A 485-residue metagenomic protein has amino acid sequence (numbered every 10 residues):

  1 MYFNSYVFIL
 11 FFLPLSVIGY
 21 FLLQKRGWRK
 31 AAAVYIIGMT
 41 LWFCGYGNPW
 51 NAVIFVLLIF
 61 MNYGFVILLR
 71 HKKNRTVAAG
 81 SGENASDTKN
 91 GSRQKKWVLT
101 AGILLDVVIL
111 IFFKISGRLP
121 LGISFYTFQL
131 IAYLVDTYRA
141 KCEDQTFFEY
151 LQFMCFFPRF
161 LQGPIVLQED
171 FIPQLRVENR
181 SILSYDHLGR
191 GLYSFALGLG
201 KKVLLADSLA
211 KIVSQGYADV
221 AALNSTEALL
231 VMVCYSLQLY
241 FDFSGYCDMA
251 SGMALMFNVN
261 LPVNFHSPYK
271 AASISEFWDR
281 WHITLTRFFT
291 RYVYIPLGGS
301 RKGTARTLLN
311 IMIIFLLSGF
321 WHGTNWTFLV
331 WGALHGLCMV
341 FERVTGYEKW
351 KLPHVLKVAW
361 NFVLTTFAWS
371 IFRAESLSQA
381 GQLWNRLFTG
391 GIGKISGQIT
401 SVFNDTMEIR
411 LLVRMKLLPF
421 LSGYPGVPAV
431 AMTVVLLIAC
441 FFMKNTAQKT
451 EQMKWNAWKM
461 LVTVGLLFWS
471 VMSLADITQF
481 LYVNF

Functional and structural regions predicted by a protein language model:
M1-M443, Q448-N484: Membrane-embedded transmembrane alpha-helical bundles that form the catalytic cores of multi-pass lipid-modifying
